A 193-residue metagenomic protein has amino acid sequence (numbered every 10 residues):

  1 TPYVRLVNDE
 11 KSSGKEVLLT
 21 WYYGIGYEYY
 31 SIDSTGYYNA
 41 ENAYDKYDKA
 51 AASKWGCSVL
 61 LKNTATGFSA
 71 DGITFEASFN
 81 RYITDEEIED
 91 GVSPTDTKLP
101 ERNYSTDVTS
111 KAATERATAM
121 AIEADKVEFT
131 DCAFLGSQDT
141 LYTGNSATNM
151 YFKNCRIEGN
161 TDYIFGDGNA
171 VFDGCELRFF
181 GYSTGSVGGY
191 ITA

Functional and structural regions predicted by a protein language model:
T1-A193: Sequence-level preference for short, compositionally simple segments enriched in small aliphatic or small polar residues
